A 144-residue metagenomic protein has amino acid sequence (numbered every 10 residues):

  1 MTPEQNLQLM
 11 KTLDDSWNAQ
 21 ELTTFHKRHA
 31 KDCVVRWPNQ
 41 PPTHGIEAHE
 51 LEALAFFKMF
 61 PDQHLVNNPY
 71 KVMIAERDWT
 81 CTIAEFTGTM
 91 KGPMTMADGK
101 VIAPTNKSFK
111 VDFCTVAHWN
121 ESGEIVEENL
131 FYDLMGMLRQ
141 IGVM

Functional and structural regions predicted by a protein language model:
M1-M144: C-terminal and inter-domain tail/linker signature
